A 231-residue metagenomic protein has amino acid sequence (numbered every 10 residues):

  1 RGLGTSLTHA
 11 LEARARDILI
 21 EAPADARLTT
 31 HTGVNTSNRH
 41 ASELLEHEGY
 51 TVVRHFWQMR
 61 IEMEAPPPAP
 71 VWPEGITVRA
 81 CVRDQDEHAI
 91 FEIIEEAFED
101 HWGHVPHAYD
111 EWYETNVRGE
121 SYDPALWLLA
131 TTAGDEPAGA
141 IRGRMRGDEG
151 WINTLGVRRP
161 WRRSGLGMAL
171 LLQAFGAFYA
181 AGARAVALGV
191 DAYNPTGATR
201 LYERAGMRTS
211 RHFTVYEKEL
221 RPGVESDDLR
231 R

Functional and structural regions predicted by a protein language model:
R1, A22, A26, Y122-P124 (+4 more regions): A conserved beta-turn-beta hairpin within the catalytic core of GNAT-like acetyltransferases that forms part
R1-E74, H212-K218: Acyl-donor-binding surface of acyltransferase catalytic domains
R1-R16, T154-V157, R163-A180, A185 (+1 more regions): Conserved acetyl-CoA-binding loop-helix of GNAT-fold acetyltransferases
T30-T32, I152, V186-V190: Conserved hydrophobic beta-strand within the GNAT/NAT acetyltransferase core sheet that lines the active-site cleft
A41, L45, Y202, M207: Conserved active-site tyrosine of GNAT-family acetyltransferases
W57-T77, R184-T199, R208-R231: C-terminal "cap" of GNAT-fold acetyltransferases
T77-E92: A short beta-loop-alpha structural element at the N-terminal edge of CoA-dependent acyl/N-acetyltransferase catalytic
H101-R158: A conserved beta-strand-loop-helix scaffold within acyl/acetyltransferase catalytic domains
